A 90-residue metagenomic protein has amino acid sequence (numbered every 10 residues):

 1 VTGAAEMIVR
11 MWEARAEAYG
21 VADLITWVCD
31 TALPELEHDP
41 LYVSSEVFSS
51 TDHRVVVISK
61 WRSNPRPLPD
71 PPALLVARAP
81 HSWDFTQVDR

Functional and structural regions predicted by a protein language model:
V1-I8, V43-V56, P71-R90: Glycine-rich beta-strand-turn "strand-cap" elements at beta-sheet edges
E6-A16: Short glycine-/aliphatic-rich beta-strand segments at the starts of folded cytosolic domains
A16-V43: Short amphipathic alpha-helical segments
A18-Y19, K60-R66: Helix N-cap motif at beta-to-alpha junctions
A22-L24, V55-V57, P67: Short acidic, gly/pro-rich beta-turn/loop elements at beta-sheet edges and active-site/ligand-binding grooves
I25-C29, R66-L75: Short amphipathic alpha-helices in soluble, non-transmembrane regions that often serve as interface/regulatory elements
